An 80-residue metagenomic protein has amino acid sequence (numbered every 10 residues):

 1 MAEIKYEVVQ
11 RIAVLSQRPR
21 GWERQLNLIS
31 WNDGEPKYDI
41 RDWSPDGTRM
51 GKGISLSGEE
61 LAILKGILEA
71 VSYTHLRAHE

Functional and structural regions predicted by a protein language model:
M1, K5, K37-I40, A78: Intrinsically disordered, low-complexity regulatory regions of eukaryotic regulatory proteins
M1-P19: Negatively charged, low-complexity tracts enriched in Asp/Glu with abundant Ser/Thr
V14-Q17, L28, L56: Generic structural "secondary-structure junction" signal
W22-K52: A short, structured beta-strand/loop element
K52-Y73: Short, compact, well-ordered microdomains
T74-E80: Conserved small/polar residues in nucleotide/adenosyl-binding loops
